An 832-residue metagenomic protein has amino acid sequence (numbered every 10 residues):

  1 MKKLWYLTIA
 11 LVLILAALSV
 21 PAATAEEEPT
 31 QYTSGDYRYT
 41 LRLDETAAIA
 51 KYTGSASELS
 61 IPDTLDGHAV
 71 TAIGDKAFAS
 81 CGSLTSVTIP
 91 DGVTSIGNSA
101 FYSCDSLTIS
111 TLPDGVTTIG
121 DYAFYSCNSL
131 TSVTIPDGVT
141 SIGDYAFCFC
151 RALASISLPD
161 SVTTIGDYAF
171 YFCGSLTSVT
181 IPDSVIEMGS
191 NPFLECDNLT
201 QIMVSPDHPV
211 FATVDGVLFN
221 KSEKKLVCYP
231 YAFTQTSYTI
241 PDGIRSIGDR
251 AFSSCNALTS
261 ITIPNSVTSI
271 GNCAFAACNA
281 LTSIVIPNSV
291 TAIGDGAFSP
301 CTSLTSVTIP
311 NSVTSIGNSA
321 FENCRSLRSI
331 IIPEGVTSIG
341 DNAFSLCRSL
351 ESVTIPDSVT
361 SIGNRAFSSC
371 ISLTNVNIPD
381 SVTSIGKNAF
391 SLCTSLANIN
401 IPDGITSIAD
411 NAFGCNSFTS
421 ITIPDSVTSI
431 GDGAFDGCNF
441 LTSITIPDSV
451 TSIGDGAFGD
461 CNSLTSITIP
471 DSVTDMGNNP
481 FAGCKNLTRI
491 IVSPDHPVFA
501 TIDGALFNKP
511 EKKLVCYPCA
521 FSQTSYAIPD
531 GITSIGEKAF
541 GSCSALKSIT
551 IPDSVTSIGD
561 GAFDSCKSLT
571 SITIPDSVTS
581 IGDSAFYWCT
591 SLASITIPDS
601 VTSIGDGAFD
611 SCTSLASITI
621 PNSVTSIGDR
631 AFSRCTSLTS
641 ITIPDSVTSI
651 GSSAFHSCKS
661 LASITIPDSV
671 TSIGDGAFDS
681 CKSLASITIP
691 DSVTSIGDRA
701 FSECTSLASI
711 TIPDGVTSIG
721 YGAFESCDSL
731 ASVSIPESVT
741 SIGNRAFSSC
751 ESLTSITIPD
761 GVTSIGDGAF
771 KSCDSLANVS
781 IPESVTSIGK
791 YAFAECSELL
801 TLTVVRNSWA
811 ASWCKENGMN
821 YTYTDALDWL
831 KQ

Functional and structural regions predicted by a protein language model:
M1-I9: Bacterial N-terminal signal peptides that target proteins for export
I9-A17: Bacterial N-terminal signal peptides
L18-E28: Sec-dependent signal peptide cleavage junction
A25, D828-Q832: C-terminal cell-surface addressing/anchoring modules of secreted/extracellular proteins
E26-Y37: N-terminal low-complexity, Pro/Thr/Ser-rich intrinsically disordered segments that act as propeptides or flexible
D36-E45, G54-A72, G82-S95, D105-T118 (+30 more regions): Structural signature of tandem-repeat unit edges
D75-A77, G97-Y102, G120-Y125, G143-C148 (+27 more regions): Consensus positions within tandem repeat domains that build extended binding/scaffold surfaces
